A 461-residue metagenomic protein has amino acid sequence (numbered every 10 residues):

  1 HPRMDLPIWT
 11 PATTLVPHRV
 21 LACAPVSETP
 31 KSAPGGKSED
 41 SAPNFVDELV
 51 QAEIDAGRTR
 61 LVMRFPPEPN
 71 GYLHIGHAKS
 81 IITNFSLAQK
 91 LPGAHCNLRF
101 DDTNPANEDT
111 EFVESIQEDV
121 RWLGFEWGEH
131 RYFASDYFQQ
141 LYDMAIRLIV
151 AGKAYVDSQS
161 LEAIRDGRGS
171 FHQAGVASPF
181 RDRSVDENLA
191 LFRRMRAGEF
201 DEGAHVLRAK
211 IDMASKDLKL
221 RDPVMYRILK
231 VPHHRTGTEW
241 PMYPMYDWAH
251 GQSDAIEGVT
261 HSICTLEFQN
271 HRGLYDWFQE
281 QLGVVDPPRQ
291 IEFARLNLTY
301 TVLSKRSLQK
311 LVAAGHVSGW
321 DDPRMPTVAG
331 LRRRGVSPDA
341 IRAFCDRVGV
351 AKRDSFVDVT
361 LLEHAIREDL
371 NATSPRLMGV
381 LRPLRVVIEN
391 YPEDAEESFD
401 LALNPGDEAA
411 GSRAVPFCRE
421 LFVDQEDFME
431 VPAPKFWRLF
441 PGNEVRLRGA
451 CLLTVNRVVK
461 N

Functional and structural regions predicted by a protein language model:
S41-Q51, D55-Q117, H234-T265: N-terminal catalytic cores of NTP/NDP-binding nucleotidyl/phosphoryl-transfer enzymes
P66-G71, R99-N107, E129-Q139, E162 (+5 more regions): Conserved short loop/turn motifs at secondary-structure junctions
L98, D102-N104, T110, R147-L308 (+3 more regions): Active-site cores that bind ATP or allylic diphosphates and position pyrophosphate for catalysis
F112-S135, A154: A glycine-rich helix N-cap at a beta->alpha junction
G319-S412: Extended, domain-scale alpha-helical bundle/helix-rich regions
